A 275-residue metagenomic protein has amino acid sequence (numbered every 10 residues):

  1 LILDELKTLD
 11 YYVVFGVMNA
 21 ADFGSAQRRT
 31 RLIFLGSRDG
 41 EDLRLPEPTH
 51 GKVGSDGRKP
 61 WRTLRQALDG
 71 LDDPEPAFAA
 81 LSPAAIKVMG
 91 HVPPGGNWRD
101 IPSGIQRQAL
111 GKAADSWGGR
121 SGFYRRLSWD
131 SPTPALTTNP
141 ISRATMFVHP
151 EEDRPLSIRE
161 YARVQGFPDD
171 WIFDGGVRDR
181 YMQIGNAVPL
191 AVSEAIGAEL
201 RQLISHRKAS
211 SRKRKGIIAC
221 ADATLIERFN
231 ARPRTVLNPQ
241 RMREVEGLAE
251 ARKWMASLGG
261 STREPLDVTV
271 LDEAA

Functional and structural regions predicted by a protein language model:
L1-S37: Conserved Class I SAM-dependent methyltransferase catalytic core
E5, R31-A275: S-adenosyl-L-methionine-dependent DNA methyltransferase catalytic core
